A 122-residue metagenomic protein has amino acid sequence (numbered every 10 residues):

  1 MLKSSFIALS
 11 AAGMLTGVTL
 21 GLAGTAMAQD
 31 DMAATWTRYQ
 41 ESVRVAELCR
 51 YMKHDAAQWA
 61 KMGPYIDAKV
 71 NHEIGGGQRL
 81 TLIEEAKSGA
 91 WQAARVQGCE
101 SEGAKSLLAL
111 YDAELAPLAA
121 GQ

Functional and structural regions predicted by a protein language model:
M1, G24-A28: N-terminal Sec-dependent export signals
M1-G13: Bacterial N-terminal signal peptides that target proteins for export
M14-T25: C-terminal segment of classical bacterial N-terminal signal peptides
G17, D31, S88: Generic anion/oxyanion-binding catalytic loop in active/binding sites
M27, Y51, V96-C99: Residue-level detector of alpha-helix boundaries and kinks
Q29-G77: Short N-proximal segments of mature Sec-exported proteins
A57-Q122: Compact alpha-helical subdomains of small soluble proteins
